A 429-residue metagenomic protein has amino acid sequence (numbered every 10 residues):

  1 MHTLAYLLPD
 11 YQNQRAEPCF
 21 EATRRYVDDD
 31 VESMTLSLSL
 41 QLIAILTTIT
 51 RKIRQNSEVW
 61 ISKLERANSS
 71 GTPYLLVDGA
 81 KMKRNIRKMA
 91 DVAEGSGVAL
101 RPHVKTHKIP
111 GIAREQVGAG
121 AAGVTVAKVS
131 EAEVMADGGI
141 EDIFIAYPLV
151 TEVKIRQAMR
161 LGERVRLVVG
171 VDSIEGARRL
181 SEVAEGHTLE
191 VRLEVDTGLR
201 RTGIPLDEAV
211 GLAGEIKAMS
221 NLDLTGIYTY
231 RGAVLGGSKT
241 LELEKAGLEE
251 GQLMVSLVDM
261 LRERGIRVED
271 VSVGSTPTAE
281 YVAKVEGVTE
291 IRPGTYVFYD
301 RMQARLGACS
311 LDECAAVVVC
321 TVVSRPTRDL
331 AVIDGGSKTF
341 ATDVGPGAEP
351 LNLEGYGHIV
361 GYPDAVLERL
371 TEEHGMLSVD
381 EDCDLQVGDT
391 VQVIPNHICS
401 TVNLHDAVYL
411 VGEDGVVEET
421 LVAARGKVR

Functional and structural regions predicted by a protein language model:
L4, L8-C19: Hydrophobic, low-acid, alpha-helix-prone terminal segments
L7, L42-L161, L421, R425-R429: A charged N-terminal "starter" segment
V27-V31: Hydrophobic alpha-helical signal/anchor motif
M82, K105, M135, L193 (+5 more regions): Conserved, mostly hydrophobic/aromatic
H103-G236: Active-site-proximal beta-alpha core segment in soluble small-molecule metabolic enzymes
H187-E190, T197-S310: Active-site loop/helix belt of alpha/beta enzymes
P277-Y356: Active-site loop ensemble at the mouth of alpha/beta enzyme cores that anchors a bound cofactor
T327-R429: C-terminal accessory subdomain/extension
